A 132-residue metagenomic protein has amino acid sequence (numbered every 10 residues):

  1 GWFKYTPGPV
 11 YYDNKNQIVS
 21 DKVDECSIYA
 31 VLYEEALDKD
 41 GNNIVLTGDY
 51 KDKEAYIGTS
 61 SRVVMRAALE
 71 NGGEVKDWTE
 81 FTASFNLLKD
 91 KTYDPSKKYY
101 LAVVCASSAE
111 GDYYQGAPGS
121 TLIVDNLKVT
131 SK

Functional and structural regions predicted by a protein language model:
G1-F3, P7, K97-S107: Extracellular beta-strand-rich recognition modules
W2-D38: Extracellular-facing segments of soluble proteins and assemblies that are Gly/Ser/Thr-biased and enriched in aromatics
V23-S27, S96-L101: Outer-membrane beta-barrel architecture
S27-A30, E54, S60-R62, V124: Hydrophobic core segments within long, regular secondary-structure runs in both alpha- and beta-rich folds
I28, F81, L101, V124-D125: Hydrophobic residues positioned within well-ordered beta-strands of beta-sheet architectures
Y33-A36, K89, Y99-A102, E110: Short, well-structured beta-strand
L37-P95, A117: Extracellular carbohydrate recognition and processing domains and analogous Trp-centered ligand-binding platforms
V75-D77, Y93-K98, S108-S131: Extracellular carbohydrate recognition
